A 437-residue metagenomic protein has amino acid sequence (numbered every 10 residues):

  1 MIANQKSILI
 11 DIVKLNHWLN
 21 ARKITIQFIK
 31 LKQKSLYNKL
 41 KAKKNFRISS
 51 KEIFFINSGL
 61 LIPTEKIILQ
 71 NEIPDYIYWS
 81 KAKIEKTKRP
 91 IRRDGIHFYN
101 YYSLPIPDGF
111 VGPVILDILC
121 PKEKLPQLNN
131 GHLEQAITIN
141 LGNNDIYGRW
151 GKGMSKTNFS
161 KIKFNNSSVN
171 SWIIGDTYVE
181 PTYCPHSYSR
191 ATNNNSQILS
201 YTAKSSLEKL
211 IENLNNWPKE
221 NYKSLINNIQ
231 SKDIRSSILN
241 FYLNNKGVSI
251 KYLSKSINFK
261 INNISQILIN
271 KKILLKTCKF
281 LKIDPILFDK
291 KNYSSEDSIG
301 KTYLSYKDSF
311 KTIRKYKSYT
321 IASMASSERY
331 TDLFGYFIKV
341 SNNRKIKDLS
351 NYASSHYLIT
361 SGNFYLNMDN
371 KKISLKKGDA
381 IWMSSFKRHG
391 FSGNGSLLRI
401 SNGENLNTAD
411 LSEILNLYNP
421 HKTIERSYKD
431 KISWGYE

Functional and structural regions predicted by a protein language model:
M1-K32, Y222-S249: A short, Lys/Arg-rich alpha-helix, primarily the initiator
I24, K34-L36, I48, I62 (+3 more regions): The short coil/loop that forms the "turn" connecting the two helices of the helix-turn-helix
L31-N57, L69-E72, K255-K272, K291: Recognition helix of helix-turn-helix/homeodomain-like DNA-binding domains that insert into the DNA major groove
S58, I62-C120, N227-K232, Y242 (+4 more regions): A short, N-terminal "cap"/entry segment at the start of jelly-roll beta-barrel domains of the cupin/DSBH fold
L104, R149-C184, L358, N367-H389: Short acidic-glycine-tyrosine-enriched beta hairpin
I118-P121, N129-M154, F337-N343, D348-N367: Short, conserved beta-strand element in jelly-roll/cupin
S171-T177, P181-N216, R329-T331, K376-D379 (+1 more regions): Ligand-binding loop in jelly-roll beta-barrel domains
